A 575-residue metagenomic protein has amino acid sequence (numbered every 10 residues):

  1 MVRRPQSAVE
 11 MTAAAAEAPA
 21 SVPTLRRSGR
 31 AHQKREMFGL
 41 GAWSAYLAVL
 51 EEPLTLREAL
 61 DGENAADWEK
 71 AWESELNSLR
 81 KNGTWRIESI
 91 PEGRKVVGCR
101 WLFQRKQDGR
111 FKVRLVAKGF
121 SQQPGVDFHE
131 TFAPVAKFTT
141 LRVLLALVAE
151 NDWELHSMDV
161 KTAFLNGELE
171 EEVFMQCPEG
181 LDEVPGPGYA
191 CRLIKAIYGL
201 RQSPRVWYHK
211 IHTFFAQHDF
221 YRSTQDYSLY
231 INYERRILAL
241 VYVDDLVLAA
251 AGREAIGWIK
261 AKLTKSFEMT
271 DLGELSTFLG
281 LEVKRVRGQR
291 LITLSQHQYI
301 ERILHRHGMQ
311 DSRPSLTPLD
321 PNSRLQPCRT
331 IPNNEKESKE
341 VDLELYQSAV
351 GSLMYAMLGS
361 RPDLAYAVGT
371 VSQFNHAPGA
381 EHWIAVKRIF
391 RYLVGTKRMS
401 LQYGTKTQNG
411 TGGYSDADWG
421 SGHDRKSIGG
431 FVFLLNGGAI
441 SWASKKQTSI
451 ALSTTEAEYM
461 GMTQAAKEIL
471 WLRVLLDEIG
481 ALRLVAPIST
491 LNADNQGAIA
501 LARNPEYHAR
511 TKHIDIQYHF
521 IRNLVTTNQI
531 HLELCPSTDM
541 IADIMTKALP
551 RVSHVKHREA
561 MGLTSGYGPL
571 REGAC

Functional and structural regions predicted by a protein language model:
M1, S7, T277, E282 (+3 more regions): RNase H-like nuclease module associated with reverse transcription
M1-I197, R201-T224, L229, R306 (+1 more regions): Chromodomain-type histone methyl-lysine reader module
R30, L56, W72-E75, L79 (+30 more regions): Mobile genetic element proteins and their domesticated derivatives, centered on retroelements and DNA transposons
R105, F164-C177, R201-Q202, N232-F267 (+4 more regions): Catalytic palm subdomain of template-directed nucleic-acid polymerases, centered on the conserved carboxylate motif
R114, K118-Q122, L353, G413-T455: RNase H-like nuclease fold core
T139-L145, I197, D271-R398, P536 (+1 more regions): C-terminal reverse transcriptase regions that engage the nucleic-acid substrate
S157-T162, R192-L200, R222-A250, L263 (+8 more regions): Catalytic palm active-site di-aspartate
W207-V247, A255-G257, S266-L275, A356-A367 (+4 more regions): Active-site palm subdomain of RNA-directed nucleic acid polymerases
